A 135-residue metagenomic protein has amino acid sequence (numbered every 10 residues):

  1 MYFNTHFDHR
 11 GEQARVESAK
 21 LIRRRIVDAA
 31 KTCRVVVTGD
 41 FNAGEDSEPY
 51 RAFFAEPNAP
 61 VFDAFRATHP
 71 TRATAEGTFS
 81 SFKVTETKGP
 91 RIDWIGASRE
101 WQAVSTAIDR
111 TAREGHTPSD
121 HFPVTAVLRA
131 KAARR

Functional and structural regions predicted by a protein language model:
M1-D8: Active-site-proximal beta-strand elements of phosphoester/diester hydrolases
T5, T38-D40: Active-site flanking residues adjacent to catalytic metal/cofactor-binding acidic residues
Q13, E17, R24-V35, A43-R135: Metal-dependent phosphoester-hydrolase catalytic domains
